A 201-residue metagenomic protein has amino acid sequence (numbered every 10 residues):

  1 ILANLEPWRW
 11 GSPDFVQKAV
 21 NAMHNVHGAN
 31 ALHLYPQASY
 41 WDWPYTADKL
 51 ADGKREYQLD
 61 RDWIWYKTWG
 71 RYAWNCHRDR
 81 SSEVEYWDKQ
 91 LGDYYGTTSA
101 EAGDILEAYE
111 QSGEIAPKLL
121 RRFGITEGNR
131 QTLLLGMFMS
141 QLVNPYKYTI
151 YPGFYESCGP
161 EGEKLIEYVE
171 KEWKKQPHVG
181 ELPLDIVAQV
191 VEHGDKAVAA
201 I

Functional and structural regions predicted by a protein language model:
I1-A19, P36-A38: Active-site clefts of carbohydrate-active enzymes
G11, H27, T97-A100: Short coil/turn linker and secondary-structure boundary residues
V20-N21, D88: Generic structural signal for well-ordered alpha-helices, preferentially at hydrophobic/aromatic core positions
N21-G28: Acidic (Asp/Glu)-rich catalytic clusters
A29-H33: Beta-sheet entry/capping signal
P36-D42, T46-I201: C-terminal non-catalytic alpha-helical accessory regions
